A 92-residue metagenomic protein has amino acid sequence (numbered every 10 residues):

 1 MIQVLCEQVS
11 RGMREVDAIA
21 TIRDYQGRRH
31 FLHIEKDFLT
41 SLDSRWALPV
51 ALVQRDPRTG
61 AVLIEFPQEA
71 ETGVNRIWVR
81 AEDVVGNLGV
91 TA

Functional and structural regions predicted by a protein language model:
M1, L88-A92: Short intrinsically disordered terminal tails
M1-D83: Basic/aromatic-rich interaction segments and small domains that mediate binding to polyanionic partners
